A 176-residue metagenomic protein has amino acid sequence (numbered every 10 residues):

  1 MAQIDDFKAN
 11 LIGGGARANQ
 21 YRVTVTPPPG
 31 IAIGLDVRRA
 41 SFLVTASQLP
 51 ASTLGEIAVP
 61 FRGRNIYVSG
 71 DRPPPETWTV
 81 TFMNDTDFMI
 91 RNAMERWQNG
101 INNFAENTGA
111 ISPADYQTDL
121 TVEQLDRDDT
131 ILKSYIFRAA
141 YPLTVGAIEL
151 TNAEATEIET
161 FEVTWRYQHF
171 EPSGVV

Functional and structural regions predicted by a protein language model:
M1-V176: Glycine-rich, low-complexity intrinsically disordered segments
